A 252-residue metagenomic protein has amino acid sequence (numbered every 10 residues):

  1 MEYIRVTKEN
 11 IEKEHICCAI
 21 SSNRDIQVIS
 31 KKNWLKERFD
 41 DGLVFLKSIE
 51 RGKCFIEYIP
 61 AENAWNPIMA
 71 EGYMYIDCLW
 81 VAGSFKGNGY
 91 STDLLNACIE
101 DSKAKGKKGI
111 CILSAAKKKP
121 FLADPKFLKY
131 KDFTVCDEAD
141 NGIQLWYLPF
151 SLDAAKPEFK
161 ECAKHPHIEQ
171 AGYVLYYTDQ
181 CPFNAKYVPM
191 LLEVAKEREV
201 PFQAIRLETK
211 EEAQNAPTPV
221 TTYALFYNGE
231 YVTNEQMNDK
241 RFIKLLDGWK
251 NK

Functional and structural regions predicted by a protein language model:
M1-R51, C162-A163, A171, P182-F183 (+1 more regions): Short amphipathic alpha-helix that is part of the acyltransferase structural core
K47, R51-E62, Y75, W80: Conserved beta-strand in the GNAT
A64-I76, K86: A conserved beta-turn-beta hairpin within the catalytic core of GNAT-like acetyltransferases that forms part
V81, G87-S102: Conserved acetyl-CoA-binding loop-helix of GNAT-fold acetyltransferases
S102-K119: Conserved GNAT acetyl-CoA-binding A-motif
L113, D132-W146, V232: Conserved catalytic-core motifs of GNAT/GCN5-like acyltransferases
D140-H165: C-terminal "cap" of GNAT-fold acetyltransferases
N228-K252: Non-catalytic, surface beta->alpha helical segment in thiol-disulfide oxidoreductase systems
